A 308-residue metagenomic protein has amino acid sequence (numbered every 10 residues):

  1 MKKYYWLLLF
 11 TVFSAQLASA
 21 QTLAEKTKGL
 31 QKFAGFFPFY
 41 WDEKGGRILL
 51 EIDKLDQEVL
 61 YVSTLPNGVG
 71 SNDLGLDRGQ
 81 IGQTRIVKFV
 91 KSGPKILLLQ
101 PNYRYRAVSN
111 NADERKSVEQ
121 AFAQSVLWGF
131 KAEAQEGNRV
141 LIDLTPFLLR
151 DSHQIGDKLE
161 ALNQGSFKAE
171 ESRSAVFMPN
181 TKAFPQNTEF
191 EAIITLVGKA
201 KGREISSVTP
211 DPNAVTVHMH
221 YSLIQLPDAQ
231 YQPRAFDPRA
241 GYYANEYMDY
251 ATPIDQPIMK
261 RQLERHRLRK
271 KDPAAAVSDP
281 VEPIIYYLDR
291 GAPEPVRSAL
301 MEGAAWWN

Functional and structural regions predicted by a protein language model:
M1-Y4, A20: Positively charged n-region of N-terminal signal peptides that target proteins for export
Y4-F13: Sec-dependent N-terminal signal peptides
W6, W41, W128, W306-W307: A residue-identity detector for tryptophan
F13-A20: Sec/Tat signal peptide C-region and signal peptidase I cleavage site
Q21-R47, E51-A292: Auxiliary tRNA-acceptor-end handling modules of aminoacyl-tRNA synthetases
Q57, G291-N308: Zn2+-dependent metallopeptidase catalytic core
